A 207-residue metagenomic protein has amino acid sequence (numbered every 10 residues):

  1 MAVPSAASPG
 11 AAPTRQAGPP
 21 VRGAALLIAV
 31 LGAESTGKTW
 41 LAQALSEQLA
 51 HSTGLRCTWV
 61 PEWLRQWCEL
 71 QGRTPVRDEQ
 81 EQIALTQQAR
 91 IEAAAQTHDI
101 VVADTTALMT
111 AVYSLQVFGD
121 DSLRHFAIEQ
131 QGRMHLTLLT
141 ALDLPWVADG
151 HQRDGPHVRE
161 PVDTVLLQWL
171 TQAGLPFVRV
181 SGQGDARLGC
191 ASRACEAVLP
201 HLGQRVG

Functional and structural regions predicted by a protein language model:
M1-L27: Extreme N-terminal, non-catalytic leader segments that precede Walker-type/kinase nucleotide-binding cores
V30: Hydrophobic anchor at the beta1->P-loop junction of P-loop NTPases
E34: The conserved Walker
K38: Conserved lysine of the Walker
L41: Hydrophobic positions on the alpha1 helix immediately C-terminal to the Walker A/P-loop
S46-Q88, A191: Conserved substrate/cofactor phosphate-moiety recognition/catalytic segment in nucleotide-dependent phosphotransferases
G72-F118: Conserved nucleotide-sensing/catalytic segment adjacent to the nucleotide-binding pocket in NTP-handling enzymes
Y113, V117-A186, S192, L199 (+1 more regions): A glycine- and Lys/Arg-enriched "phosphate-lid" helix/loop adjacent to the NTP-binding pocket of small-molecule kinases
